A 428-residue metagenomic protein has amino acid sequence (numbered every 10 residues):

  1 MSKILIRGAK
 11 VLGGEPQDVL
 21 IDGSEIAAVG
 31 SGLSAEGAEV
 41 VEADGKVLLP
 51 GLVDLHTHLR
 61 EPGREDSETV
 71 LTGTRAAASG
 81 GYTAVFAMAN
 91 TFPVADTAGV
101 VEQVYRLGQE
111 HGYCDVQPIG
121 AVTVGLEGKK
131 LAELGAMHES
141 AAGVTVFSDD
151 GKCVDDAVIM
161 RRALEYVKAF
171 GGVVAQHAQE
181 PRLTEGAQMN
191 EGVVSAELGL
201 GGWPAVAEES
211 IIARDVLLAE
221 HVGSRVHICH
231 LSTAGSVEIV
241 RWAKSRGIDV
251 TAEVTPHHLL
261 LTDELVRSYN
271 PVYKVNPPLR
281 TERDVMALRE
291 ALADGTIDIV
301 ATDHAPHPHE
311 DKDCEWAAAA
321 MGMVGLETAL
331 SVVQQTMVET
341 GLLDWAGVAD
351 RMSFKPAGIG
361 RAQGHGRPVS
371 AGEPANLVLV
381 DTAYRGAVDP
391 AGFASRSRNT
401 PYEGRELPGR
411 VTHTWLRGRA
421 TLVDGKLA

Functional and structural regions predicted by a protein language model:
M1-G51: Histidine-rich, glycine-flanked metal-binding segment
A9, S24, G45, H56 (+15 more regions): Divalent metal-coordination and catalytic microenvironments
K46-H111: Metal-associated gating/positioning segment near the N- to mid-region
L55-E68, A89-T91, D96, Q117-K130 (+2 more regions): Active-site mouth loops of central-metabolism enzymes
R106-V122: A glycine-rich helix N-cap at a beta->alpha junction
L131-V300: Histidine/acidic residue-rich metal-binding segments in metalloenzymes
E197-R225, V272, A293-D294, D298-V300 (+1 more regions): His/Asp/Glu-enriched, well-ordered alpha-helical/loop segment that forms or immediately abuts the divalent-metal
E315-A318, A371-K426: C-terminal cap of metal-dependent C-N hydrolases
